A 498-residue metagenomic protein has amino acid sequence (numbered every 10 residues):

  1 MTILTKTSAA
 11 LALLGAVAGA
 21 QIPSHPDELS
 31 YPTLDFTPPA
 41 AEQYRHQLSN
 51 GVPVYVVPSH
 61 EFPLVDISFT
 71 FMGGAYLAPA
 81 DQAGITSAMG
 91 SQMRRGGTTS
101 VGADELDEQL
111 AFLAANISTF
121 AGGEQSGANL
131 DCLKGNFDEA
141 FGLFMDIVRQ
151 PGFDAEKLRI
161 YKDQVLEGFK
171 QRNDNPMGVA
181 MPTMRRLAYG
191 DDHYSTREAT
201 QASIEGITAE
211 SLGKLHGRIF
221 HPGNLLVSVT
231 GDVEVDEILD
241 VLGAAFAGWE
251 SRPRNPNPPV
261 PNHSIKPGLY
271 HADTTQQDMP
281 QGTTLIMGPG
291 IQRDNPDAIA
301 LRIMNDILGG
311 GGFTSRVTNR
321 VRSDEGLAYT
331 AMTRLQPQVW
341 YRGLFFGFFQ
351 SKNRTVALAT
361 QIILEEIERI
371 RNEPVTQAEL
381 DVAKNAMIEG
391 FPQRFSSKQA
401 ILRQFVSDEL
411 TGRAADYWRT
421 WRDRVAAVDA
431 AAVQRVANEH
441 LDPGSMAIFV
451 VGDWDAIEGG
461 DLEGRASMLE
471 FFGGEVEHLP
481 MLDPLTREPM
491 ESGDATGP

Functional and structural regions predicted by a protein language model:
T2-G19: Gram-negative bacterial Sec-dependent N-terminal signal peptides
Q21-E28, G97, A140, R172-P222 (+5 more regions): Scaffold signal of the M16-like zinc-metallopeptidase fold and its non-catalytic homologs
I22-L29, D191, L226-Q292, V450-A495: An aromatic/glycine/proline-enriched structural segment found at the starts of mature extracellular/organellar domains
P32-T70: Mature N-terminal segment immediately following signal peptide/propeptide cleavage in secreted/periplasmic
G51, F69, S87-M89, L110 (+16 more regions): Buried hydrophobic packing residues in well-ordered domains
D66-D131, D174, Y194-E198, G311-Y329 (+1 more regions): M16/MPP (pitrilysin/insulinase) zinc-metallopeptidase core fold and M16-derived inactive scaffolds
R95-V101, D131-K162, G311-G312, Q336-R394 (+3 more regions): M16/insulysin-pitrilysin zinc metalloprotease superfamily fold
Q164-T183, N262-Q281, N319-A328, E373-A426 (+2 more regions): Short acidic/His-enriched helical or mixed secondary-structure segments at domain edges of catalytic enzymes and some
